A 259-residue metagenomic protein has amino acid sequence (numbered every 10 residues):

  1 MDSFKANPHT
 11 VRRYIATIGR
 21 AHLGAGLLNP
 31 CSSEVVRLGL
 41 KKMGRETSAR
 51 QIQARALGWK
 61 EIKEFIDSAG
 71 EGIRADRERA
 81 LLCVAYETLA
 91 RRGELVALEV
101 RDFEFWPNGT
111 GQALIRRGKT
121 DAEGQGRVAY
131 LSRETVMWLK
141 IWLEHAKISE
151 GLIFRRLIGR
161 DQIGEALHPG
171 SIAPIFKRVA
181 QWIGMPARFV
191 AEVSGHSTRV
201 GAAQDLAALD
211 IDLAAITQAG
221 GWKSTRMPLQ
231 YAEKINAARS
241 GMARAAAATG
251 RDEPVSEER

Functional and structural regions predicted by a protein language model:
M1-Q51, S68-E71: N-terminal core-binding DNA-recognition domain of tyrosine recombinases/integrases
A21-H22, W106-I163, G170-V179: Basic, alpha-helical nucleic-acid-contacting "clamp/cap" segments
W59-R92: Basic, Lys/Arg- and aromatic-enriched nucleic-acid-binding interface segment
R77-R79, P169, A173, R199-V200: Short, leucine-enriched amphipathic alpha-helices that occur as contiguous helical runs
C83, S197-K223: C-terminal catalytic core of tyrosine-transesterase DNA break-rejoin enzymes
A85-G109, L213-Q218: Short, charged phosphate-coordinating catalytic segments
G220-A245: Catalytic-site neighborhood detector that most strongly recognizes the C-terminal catalytic loop/helix of tyrosine
A245-R259: C-terminal secondary-structure termini that scaffold catalytic or DNA-interacting sites
